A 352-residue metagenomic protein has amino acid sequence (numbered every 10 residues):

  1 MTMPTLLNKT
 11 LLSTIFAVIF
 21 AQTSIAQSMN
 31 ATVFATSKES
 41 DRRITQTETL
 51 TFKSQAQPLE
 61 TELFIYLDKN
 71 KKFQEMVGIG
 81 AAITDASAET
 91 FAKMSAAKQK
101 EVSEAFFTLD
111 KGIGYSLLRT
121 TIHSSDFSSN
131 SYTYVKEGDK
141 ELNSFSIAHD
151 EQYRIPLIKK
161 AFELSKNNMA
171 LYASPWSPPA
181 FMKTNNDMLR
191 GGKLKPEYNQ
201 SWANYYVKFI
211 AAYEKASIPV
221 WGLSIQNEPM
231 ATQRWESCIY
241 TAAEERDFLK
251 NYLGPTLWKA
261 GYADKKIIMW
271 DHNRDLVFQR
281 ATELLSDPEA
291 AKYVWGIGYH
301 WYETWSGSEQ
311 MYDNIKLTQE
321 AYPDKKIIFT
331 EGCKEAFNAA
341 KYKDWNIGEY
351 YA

Functional and structural regions predicted by a protein language model:
M1-M29: Bacterial Sec-dependent N-terminal signal peptides
M29-K53: Signal-peptide-cleavage-adjacent N-terminal segments of secreted and extracellular proteins
I44-V220, T241, D247, N251-P255: N-terminal catalytic cores of secreted or lumenal carbohydrate-active enzymes
T84-A86, H123-S125, S174-P178, I225-M230 (+3 more regions): Active-site beta-loop-alpha junctions enriched in small/polar residues
N130-Y132, K140-N143, S174, A216-W221 (+4 more regions): Aromatic- and acid-rich polysaccharide-binding/catalytic face of secreted or lumenal carbohydrate-active enzymes
A180-D287, S306-K316, E320: Active-site cleft segment of glycoside hydrolase catalytic domains centered on the general acid/base Glu
Y299-A352: Catalytic-core region of carbohydrate-active enzymes that cleave or remodel glycosidic bonds
